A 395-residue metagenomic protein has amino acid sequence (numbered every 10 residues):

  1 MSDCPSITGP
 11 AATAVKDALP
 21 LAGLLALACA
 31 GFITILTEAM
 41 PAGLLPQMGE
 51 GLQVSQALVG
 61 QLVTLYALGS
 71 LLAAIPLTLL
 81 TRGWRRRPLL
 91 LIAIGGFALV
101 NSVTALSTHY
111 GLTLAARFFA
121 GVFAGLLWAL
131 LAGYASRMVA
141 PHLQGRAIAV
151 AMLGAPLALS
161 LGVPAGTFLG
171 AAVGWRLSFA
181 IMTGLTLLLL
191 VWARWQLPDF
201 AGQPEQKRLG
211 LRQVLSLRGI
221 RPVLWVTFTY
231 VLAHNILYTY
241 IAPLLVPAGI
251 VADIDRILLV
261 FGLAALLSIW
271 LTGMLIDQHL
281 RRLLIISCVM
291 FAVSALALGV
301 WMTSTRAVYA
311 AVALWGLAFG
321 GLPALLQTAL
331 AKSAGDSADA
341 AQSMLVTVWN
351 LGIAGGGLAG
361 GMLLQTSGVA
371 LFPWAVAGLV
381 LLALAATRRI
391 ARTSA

Functional and structural regions predicted by a protein language model:
A26-Q56, A74, L237-A242: Extracytoplasmic
L72-G111: Conserved MFS/SLC helix-loop-helix module at the cytosolic interface between two early adjacent transmembrane helices
A73-R86, S268-L280, L364: Helix-to-loop junctions at the C-terminal end of transmembrane segments in multipass secondary transporters
G96, V100-V103, G111-A120, R306-L314: Paired small-residue
Y110, A116-A155: Cytoplasmic helix-loop-helix junction between adjacent transmembrane helices in 12-TM secondary transporters
T183-Q203, A386-I390: C-terminal membrane-cytosol helix-exit motif in multi-pass small-molecule transporters
R282-L326: C-terminal transmembrane helical hairpin of 12-TM major facilitator-type secondary transporters
S333-V369, A375-V376: A late C-terminal transmembrane helix in Major Facilitator Superfamily
